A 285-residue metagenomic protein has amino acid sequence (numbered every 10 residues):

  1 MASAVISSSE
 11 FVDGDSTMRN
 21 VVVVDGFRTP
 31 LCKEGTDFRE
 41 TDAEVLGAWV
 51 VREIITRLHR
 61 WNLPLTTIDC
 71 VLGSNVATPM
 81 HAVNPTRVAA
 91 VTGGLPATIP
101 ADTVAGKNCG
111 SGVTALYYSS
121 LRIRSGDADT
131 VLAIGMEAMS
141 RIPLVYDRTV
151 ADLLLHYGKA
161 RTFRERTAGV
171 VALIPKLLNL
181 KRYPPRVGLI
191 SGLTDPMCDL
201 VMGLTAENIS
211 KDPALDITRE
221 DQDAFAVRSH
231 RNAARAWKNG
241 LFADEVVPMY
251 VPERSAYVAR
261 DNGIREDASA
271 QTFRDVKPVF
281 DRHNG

Functional and structural regions predicted by a protein language model:
S3-H81, P85-G93, A101-V104, V201-T218 (+3 more regions): Conserved active-site "lid/cap" helical segment
E10-V12, R28-T29, E40-W49, R60 (+2 more regions): N-terminal extracellular/periplasmic Venus flytrap/periplasmic-binding protein-like
V24, I68-V71, G112, S119 (+4 more regions): Buried hydrophobic positions in well-ordered alpha/beta secondary-structure cores of metabolic enzymes
G35-T36, A82-N84, R141-D147, N262: Short acidic, glycine/serine/threonine-rich loops at helix termini
T41, N75-V131, R141, M197-V201 (+1 more regions): Conserved catalytic cysteine-centered active-site region of acyl-thioester-dependent Claisen-condensing enzymes
S74, I134, P252: Conserved residues at the C-terminal ends of beta-strands
G106-E137, V145, S210-L241: Active-site-proximal alpha-helical scaffold in enzymes
T130-I209: Flexible glycine-/small-residue-enriched beta->alpha junction loops that bind anionic phosphate/pyrophosphate groups
